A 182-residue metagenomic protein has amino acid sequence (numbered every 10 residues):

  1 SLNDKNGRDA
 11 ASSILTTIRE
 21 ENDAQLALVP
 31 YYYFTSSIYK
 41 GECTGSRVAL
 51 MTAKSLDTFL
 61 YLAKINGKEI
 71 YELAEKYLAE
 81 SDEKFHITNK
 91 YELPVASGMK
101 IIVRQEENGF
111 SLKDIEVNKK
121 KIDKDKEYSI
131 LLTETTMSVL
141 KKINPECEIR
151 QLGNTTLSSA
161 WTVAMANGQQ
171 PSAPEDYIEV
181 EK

Functional and structural regions predicted by a protein language model:
S1-K182: Catalytic centers of hydrolytic enzymes
